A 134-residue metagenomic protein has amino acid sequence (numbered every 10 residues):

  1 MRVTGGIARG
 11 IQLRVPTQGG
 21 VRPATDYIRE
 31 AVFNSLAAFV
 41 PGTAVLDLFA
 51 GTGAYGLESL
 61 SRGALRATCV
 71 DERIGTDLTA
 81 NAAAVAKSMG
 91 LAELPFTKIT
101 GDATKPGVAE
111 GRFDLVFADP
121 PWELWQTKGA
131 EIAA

Functional and structural regions predicted by a protein language model:
M1-A134: Class I S-adenosyl-L-methionine-dependent methyltransferase catalytic core
